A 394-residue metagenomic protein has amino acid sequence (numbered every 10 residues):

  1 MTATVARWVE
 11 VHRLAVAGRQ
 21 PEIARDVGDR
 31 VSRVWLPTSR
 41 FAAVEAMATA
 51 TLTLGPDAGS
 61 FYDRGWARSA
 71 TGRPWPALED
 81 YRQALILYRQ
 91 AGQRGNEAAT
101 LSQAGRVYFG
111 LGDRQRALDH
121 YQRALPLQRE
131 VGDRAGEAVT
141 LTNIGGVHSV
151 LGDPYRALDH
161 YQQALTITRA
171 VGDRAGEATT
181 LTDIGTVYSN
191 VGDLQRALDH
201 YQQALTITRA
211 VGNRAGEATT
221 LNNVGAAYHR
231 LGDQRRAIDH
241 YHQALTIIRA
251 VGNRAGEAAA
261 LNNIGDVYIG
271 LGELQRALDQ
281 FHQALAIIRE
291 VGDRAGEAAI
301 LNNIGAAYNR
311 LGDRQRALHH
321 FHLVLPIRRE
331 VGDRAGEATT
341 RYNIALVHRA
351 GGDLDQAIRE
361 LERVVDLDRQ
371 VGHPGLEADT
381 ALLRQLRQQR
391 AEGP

Functional and structural regions predicted by a protein language model:
M1-T71, E79-D80, L87-Q90, N96: Extended alpha-helical scaffolding segments used for macromolecular assembly and cargo binding
V5-W8, P21, F41, P74 (+14 more regions): TPR-repeat structural position
T51-S60, L383-P394: Alpha-helical linker/edge segments of TPR/alpha-solenoid repeat scaffolds and analogous pre-/post-domain helices
G59-A70, I86, G95-G110, D119 (+8 more regions): Conserved alpha-helical positions within TPR/SEL1-like repeat arrays
